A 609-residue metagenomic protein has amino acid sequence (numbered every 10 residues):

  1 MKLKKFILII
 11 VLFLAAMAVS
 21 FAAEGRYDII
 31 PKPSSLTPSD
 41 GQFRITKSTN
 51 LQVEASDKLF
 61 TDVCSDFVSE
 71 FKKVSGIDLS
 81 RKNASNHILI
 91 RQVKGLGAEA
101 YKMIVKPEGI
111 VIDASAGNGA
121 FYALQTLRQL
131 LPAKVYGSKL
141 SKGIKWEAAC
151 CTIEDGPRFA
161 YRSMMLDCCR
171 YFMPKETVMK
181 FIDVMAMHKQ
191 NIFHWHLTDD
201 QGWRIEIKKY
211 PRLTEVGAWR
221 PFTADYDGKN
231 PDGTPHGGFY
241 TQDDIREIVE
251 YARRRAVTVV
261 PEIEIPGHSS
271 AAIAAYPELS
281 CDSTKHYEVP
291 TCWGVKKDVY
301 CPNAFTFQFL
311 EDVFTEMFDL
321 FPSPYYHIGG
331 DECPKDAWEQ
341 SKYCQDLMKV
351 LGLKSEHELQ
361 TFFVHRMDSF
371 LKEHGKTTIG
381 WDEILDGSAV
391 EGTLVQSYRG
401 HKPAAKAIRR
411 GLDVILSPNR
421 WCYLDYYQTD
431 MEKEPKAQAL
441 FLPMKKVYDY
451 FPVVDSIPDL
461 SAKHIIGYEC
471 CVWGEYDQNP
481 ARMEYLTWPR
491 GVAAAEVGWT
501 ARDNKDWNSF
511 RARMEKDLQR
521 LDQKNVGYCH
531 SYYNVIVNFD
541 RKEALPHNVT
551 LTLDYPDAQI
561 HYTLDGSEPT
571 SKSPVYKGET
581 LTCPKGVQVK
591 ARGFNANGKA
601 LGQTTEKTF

Functional and structural regions predicted by a protein language model:
M1-R26: Bacterial Sec-dependent N-terminal signal peptides
A22, Q52, A501, K505-F609: Short, compositionally stereotyped local motifs that mark structural "simplifiers"
A23-F159, R482, G498-K524: Contiguous, structured surface segment used for ligand recognition
E54, D167, W195-T198, V260-H268 (+8 more regions): Generic beta-strand/beta-sheet core signal
L59-F60, F172-P174, D200-E206, P266-A272 (+9 more regions): Flexible loop/turn segments at secondary-structure boundaries
L96-Y325, R366, F370, E469-G474: Feature activates predominantly on carbohydrate-active enzymes
A272-E278, Y287-T393, Y398-I408: Active-site neighborhood of glycoside hydrolase catalytic domains
T378-E383, S388-T393, R399-N548: Flexible, acidic glycine-rich loops studded with aromatic residues
